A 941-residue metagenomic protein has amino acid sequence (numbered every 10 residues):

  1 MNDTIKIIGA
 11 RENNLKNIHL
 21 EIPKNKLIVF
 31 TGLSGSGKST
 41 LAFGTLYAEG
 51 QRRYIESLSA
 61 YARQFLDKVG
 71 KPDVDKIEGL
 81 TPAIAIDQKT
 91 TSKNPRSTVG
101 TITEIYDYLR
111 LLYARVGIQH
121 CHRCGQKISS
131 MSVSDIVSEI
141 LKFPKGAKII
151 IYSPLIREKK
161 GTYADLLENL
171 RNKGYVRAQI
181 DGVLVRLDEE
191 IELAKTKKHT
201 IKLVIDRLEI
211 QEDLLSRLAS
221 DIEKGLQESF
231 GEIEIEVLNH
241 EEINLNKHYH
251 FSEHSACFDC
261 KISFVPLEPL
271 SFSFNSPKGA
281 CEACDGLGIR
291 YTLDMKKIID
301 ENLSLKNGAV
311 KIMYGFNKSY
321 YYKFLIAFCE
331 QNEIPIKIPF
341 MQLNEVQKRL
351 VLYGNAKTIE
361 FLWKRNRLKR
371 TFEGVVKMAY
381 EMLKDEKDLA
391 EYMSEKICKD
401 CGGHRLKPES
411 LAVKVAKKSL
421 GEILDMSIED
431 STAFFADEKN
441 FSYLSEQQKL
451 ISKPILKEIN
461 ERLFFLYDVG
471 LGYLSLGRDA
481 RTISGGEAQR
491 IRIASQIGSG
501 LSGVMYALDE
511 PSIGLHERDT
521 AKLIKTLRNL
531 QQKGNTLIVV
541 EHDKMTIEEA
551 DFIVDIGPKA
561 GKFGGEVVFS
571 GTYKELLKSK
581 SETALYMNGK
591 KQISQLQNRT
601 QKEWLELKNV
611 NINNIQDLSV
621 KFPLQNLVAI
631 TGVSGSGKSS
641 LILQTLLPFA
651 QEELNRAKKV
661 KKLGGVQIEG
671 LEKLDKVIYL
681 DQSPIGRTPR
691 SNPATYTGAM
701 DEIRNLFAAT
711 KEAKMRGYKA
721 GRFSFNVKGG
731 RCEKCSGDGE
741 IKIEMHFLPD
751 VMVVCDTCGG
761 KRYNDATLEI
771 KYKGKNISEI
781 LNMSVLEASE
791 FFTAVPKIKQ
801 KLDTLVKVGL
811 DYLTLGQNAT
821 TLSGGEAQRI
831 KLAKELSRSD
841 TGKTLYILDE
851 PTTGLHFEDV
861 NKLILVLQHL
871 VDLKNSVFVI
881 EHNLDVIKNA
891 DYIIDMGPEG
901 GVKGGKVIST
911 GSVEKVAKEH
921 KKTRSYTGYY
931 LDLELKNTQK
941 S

Functional and structural regions predicted by a protein language model:
M1-S941: Conserved phosphate-binding elements of NTP-dependent enzyme cores
